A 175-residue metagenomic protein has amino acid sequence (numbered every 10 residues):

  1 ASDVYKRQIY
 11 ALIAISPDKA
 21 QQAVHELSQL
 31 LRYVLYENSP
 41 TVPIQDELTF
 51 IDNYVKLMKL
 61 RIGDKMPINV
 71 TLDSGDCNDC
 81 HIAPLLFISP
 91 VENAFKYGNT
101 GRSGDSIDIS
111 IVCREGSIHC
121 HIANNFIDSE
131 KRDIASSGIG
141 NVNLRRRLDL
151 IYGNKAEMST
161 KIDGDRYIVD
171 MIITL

Functional and structural regions predicted by a protein language model:
S2-K161, R166-I168: Two-component histidine phosphotransfer core
D128, T174-L175: Generic C-terminal helix-cap and adjacent flexible tail
V169-I173: HATPase_c (GHKL) ATP-binding subdomain of two-component histidine kinases
